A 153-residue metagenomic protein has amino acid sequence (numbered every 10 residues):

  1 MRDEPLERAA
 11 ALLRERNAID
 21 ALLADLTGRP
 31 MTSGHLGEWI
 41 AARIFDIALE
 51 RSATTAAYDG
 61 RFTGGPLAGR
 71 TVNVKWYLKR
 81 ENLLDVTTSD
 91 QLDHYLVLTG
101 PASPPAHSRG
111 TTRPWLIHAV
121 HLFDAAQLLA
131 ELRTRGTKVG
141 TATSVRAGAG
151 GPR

Functional and structural regions predicted by a protein language model:
M1-A57, R61-R153: Nucleic-acid endonuclease domains
